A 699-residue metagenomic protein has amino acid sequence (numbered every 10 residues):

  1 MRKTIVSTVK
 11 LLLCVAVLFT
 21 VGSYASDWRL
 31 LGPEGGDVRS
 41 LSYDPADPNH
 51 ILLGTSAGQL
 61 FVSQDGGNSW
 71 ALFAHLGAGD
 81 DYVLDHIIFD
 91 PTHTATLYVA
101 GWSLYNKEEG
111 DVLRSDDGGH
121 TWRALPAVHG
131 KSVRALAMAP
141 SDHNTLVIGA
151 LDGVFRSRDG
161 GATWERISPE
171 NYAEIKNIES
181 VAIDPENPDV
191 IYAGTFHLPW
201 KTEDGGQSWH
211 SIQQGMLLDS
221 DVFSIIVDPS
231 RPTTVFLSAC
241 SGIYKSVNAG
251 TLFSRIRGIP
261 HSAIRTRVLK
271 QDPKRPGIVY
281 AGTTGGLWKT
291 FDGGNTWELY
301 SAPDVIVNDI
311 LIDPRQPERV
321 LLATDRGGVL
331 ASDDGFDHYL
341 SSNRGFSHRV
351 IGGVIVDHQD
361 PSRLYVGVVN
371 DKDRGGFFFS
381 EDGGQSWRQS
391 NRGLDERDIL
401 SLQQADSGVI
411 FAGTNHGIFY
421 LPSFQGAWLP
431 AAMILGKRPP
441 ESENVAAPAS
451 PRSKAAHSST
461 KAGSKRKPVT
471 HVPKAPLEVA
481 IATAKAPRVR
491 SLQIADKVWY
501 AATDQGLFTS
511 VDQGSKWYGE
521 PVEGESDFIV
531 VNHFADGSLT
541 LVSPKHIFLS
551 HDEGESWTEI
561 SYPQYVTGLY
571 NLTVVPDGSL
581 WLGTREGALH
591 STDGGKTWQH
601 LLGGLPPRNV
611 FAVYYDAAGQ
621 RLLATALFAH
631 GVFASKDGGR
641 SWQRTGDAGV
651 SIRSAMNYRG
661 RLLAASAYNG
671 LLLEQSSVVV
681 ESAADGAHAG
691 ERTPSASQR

Functional and structural regions predicted by a protein language model:
T4-V15, G22-R699: Extracellular glycan-interacting surfaces
